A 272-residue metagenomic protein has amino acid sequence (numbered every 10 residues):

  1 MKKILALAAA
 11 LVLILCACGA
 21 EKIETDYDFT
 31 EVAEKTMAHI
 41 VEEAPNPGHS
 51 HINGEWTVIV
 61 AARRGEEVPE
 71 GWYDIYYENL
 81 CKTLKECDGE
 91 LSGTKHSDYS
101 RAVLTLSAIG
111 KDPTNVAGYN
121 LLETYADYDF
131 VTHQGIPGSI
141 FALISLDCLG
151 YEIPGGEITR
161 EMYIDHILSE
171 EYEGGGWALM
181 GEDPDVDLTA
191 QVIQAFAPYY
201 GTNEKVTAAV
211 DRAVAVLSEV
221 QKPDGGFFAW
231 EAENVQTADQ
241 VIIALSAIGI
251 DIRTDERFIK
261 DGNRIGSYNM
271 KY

Functional and structural regions predicted by a protein language model:
M1-A9: Positively charged n-region of N-terminal signal peptides that target proteins for export
A8-C16: Bacterial N-terminal signal peptides
L15-D28: Sec-dependent signal peptide cleavage junction
E24-D26, R64-E66, D74-N79: Ser/Thr/Asn(+Pro)-rich, low-complexity disordered segments
D26-E42: Primary recognition of N-terminal secretory signal peptides and signal-anchoring hydrophobic helices
A33, Y73, Y77, G118-L122 (+4 more regions): Core helices of alpha-solenoid repeat scaffolds
E43-P69, E90-T114, V131-R160, Y172-D211 (+1 more regions): An alpha-helical repeat/solenoid feature that recognizes helix-turn-helix modules
